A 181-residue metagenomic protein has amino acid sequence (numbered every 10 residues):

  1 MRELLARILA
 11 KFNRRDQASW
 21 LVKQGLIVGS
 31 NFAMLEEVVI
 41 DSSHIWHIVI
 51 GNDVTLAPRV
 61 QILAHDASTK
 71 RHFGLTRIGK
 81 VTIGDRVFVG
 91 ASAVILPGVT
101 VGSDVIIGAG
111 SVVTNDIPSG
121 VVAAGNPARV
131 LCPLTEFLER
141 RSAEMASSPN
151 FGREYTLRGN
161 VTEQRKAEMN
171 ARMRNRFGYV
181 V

Functional and structural regions predicted by a protein language model:
M1-G25, A128-V181: Terminal amphipathic alpha-helical/low-complexity segments used for targeting or macromolecular assembly
N13-R14, A64, T69: Short juxtamembrane and helix-loop transition motifs at transmembrane-helix boundaries in membrane proteins
R14, S19, E37, S42-S43: Short glycine/threonine/proline-enriched tight-turn/helix- or strand-capping micro-motif at secondary-structure
S30, L35-E36, D41, G51-N52 (+11 more regions): Left-handed beta-helix
T69, V113, P127-P133: Glycine-rich, flexible loop/turn motifs
T69-L75: Flexible, solvent-exposed loop segments that connect beta-strands
